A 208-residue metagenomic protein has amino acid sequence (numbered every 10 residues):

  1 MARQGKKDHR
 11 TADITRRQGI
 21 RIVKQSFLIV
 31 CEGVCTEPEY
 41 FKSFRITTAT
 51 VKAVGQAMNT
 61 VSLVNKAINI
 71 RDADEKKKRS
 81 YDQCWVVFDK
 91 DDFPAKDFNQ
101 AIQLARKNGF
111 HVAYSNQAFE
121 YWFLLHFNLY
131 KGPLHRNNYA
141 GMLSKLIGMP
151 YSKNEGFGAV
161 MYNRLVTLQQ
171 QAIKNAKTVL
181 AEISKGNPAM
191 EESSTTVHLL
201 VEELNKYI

Functional and structural regions predicted by a protein language model:
A2-L28, E37-V54, E75-W85, K90-I208: C-terminal accessory helical subdomains adjacent to catalytic cores in phosphodiester- and nucleotide-handling enzymes
E32-V34: Helix N-cap/beta->alpha junction signal
N59-K66, W122-L125: Short, charged, surface-exposed secondary-structure boundary motifs
N65-K78: Acidic, metal-coordinating helix/loop segments flanking the phosphotransfer/catalytic sites of two-component signaling
